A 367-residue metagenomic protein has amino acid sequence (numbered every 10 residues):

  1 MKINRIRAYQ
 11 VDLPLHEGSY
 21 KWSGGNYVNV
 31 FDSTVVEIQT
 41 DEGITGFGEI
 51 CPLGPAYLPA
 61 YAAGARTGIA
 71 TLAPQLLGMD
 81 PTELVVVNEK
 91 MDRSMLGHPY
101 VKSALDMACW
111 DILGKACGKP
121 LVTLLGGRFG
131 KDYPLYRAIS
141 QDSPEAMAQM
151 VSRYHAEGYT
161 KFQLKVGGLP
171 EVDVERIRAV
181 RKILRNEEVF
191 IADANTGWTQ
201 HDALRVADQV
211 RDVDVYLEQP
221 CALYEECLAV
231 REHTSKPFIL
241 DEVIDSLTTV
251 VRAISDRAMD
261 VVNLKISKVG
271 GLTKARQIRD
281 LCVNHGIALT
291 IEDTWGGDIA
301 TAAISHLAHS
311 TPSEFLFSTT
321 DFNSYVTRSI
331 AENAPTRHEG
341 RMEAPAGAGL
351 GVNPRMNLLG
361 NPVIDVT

Functional and structural regions predicted by a protein language model:
M1-E42, F47, C51-P55, N323-R328: Structured beta-strand/loop patches that form or line metal/cofactor-binding pockets in enzymes
I3, V36, G43, L72 (+10 more regions): Conserved, mostly hydrophobic/aromatic
N4, A8-G18, W295-T367: Flexible C-terminal active-site loop/helix
R5-I6, Q39-A116: Metal- or metallocofactor-binding catalytic centers and their adjacent structured scaffolds across diverse enzyme
A116-S140, R176: N-terminal small/glycine-rich loop or linker at the start of catalytic domains across soluble metabolic enzymes
K131-A146, V166, N195, I239: Active-site mouth loops of central-metabolism enzymes
Y154-F162: Catalytic domains of carbohydrate-active enzymes, especially glycoside hydrolases
L164, E171-A302, S329, R337: Catalytic core of soluble alpha/beta enzymes
